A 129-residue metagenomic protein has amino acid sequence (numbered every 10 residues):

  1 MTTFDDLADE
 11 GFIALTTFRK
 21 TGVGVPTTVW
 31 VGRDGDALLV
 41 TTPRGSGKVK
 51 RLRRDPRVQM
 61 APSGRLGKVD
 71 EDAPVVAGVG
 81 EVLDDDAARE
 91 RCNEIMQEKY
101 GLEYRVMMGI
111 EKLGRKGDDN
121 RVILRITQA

Functional and structural regions predicted by a protein language model:
M1-A14, D70: Extreme N-terminal tail/first-helix region
L7, F18, V106-I110: Generic hydrophobic, helix-prone segments enriched in Leu/Val/Ile
E10-R44, L52, Q59-P62, V75-V76: Short beta-strand segments
G45-L113, G117-A129: Short, structured beta-strand-loop surface elements
